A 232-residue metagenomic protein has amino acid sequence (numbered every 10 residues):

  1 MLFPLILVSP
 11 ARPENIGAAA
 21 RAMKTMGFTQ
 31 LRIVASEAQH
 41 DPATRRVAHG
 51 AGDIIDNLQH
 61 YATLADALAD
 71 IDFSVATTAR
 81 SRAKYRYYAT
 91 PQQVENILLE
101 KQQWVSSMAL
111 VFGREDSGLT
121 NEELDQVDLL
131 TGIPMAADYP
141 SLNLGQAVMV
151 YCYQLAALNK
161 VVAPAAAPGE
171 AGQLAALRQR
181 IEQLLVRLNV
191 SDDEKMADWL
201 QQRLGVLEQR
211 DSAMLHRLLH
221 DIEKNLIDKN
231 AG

Functional and structural regions predicted by a protein language model:
M1-G232: Post-transcriptional modification and biogenesis factors for structured RNAs of the translation apparatus
